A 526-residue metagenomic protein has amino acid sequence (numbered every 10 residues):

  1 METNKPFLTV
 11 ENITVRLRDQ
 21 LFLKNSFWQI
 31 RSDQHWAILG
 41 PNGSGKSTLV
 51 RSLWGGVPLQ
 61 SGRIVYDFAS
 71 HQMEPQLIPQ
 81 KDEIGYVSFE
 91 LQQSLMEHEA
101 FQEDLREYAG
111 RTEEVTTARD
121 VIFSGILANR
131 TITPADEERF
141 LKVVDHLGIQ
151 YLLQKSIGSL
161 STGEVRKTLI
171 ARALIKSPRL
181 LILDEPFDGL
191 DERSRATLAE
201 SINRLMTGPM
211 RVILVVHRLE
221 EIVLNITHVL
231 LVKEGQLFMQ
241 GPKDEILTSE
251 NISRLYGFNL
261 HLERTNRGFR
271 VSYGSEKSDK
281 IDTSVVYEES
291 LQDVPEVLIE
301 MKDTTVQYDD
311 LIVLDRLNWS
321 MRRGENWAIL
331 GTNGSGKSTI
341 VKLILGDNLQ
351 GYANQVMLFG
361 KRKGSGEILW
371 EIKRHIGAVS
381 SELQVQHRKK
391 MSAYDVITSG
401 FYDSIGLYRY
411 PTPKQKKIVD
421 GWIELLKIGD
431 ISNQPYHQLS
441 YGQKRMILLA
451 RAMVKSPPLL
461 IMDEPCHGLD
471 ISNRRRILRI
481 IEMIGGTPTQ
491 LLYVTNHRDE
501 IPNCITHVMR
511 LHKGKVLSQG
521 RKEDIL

Functional and structural regions predicted by a protein language model:
V50-L127, K342-I405: ABC ATPase nucleotide-binding domain signature region
F123, A135-L152, T398, P413-I431: Conserved ABC ATPase "signature" region
S156-L160, P435-L439: Conserved ABC ATPase signature
I170, L449: Hydrophobic anchor residue at the start of the ABC signature
L181-E185, L460-E464: Catalytic Walker B motif of ABC-type/P-loop ATPase nucleotide-binding domains
V216-H217, T495-N496: H-loop/switch region of ABC-family ATPase nucleotide-binding domains
T227-P242, I505-R521: H-loop (His-switch) and adjacent beta-strand-loop-beta switch element of ABC-type ATPase nucleotide-binding domains
